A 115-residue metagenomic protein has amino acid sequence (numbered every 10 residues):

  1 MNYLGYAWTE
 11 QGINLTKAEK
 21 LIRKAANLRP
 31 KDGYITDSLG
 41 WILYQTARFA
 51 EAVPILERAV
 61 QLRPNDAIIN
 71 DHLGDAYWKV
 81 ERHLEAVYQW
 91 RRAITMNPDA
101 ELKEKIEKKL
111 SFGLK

Functional and structural regions predicted by a protein language model:
Y3, S38, H72, K105-K109: Canonical tetratricopeptide repeat
T9-E10, Y44, W78: Position-specific recognition of the canonical hydrophobic site in helix A of tetratricopeptide repeat
K24-N27, R58-Q61, T95: Conserved structural position within tetratricopeptide repeats
I35, I69, L102-K103: TPR alpha-solenoid repeat register
